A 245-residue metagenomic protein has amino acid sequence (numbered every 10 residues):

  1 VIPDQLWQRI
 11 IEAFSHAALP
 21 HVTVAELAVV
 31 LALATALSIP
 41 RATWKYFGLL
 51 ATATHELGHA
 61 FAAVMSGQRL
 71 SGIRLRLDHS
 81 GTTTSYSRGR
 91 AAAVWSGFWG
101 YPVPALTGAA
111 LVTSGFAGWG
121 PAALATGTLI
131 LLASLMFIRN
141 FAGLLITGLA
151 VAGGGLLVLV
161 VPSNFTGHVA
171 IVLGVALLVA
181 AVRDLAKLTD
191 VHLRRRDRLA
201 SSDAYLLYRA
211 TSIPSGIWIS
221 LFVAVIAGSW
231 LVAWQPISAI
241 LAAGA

Functional and structural regions predicted by a protein language model:
I2-L31, T82-I240: Metalloprotease/metallohydrolase-associated module, dominated by Zn2+-dependent proteases
V29-T43: N-terminal signal-anchor/start-transfer transmembrane helix
P40-A93: Small-residue-rich helix-interface/hinge motifs
A242-A245: Short, charged juxtamembrane terminal tails flanking transmembrane helices
